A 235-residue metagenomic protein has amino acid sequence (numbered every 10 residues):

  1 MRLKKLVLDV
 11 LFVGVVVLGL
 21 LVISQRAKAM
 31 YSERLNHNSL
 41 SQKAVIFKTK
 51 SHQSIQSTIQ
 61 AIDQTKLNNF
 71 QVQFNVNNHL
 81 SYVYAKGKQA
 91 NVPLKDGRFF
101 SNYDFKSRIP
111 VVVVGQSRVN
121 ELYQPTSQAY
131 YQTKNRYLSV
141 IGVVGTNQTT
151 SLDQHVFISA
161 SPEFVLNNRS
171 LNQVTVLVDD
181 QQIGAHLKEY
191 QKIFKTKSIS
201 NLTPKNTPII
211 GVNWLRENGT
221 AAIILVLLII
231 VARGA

Functional and structural regions predicted by a protein language model:
K4-K28, I210-A235: Hydrophobic alpha-helical transmembrane segments of multi-pass inner-membrane transport and secretion
L21-P93: Membrane-proximal extracellular/periplasmic loop immediately following the first transmembrane helix
K48-S51, G115-S117, D179: Structural motif
Q53-S57, N120-L122, Q182-L187: Short, charged/polar "capping" segments at the starts of alpha-helices and the immediately preceding loops
T58-I62, P125-Y130, H186-K195: Short amphipathic alpha-helices in soluble, non-transmembrane regions that often serve as interface/regulatory elements
Q73-Y123: Short beta-strand boundary microenvironments
Q116-F157, F164-N172, G184: Mid-to-C-terminal secondary-structure elements that act as membrane-proximal/extracytoplasmic interface segments
V176-R216: A cross-kingdom feature of multi-pass membrane systems that activates on extracytoplasmic/periplasmic
